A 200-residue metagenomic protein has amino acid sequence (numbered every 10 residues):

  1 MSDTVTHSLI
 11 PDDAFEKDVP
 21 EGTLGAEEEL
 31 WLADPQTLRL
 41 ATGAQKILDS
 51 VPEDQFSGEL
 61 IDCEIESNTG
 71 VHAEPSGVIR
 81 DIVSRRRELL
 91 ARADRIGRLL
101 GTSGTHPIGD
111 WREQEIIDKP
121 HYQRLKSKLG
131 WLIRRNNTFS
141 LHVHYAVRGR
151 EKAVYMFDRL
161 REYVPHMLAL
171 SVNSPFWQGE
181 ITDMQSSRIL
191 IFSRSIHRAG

Functional and structural regions predicted by a protein language model:
S2-L132, N137-F139: Terminal catalytic/cofactor-binding subdomain
D118, V147-G200: Loop-rich catalytic cores of soluble enzymes, especially ATP-dependent carboxylate-amine ligases and other
V143: An acidic/histidine-cluster motif and surrounding catalytic segment that typifies divalent-metal-assisted enzyme active
